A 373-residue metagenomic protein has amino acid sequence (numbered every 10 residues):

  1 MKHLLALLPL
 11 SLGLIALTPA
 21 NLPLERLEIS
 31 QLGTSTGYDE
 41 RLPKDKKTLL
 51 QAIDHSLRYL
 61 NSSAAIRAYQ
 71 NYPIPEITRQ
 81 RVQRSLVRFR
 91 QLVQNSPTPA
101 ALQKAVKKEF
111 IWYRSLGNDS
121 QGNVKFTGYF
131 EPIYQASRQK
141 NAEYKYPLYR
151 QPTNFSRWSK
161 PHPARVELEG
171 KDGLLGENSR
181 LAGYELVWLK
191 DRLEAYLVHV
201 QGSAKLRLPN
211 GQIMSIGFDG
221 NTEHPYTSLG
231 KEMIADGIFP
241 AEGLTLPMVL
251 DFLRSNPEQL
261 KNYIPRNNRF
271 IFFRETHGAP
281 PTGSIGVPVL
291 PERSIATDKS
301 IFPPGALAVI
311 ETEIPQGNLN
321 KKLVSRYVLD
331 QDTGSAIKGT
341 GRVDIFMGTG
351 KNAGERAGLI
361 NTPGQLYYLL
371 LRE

Functional and structural regions predicted by a protein language model:
M1-L4: Positively charged n-region of N-terminal signal peptides that target proteins for export
L12-R26: Bacterial Sec-dependent signal peptides at the C-terminal "C-region" and cleavage site
E25-H277, I285-V287: Secretory/export targeting leaders with adjacent low-complexity proregions
H277-E373: C-terminal soluble interaction/assembly domains
